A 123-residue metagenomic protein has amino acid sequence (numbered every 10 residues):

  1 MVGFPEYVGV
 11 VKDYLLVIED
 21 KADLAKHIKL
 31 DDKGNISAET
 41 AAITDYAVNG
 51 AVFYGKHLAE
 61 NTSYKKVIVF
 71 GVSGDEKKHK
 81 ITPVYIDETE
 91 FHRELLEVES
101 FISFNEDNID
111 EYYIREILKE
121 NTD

Functional and structural regions predicted by a protein language model:
M1-G3, Y14-L16, I28-K29, N105-D123: Charged, often low-complexity linker/regulatory segments
M1-I68, V72-V84: A short, conserved, highly charged catalytic patch centered on acidic carboxylates
K56-E120: Domain-level recognition of nuclease-like catalytic cores that cleave nucleotide substrates
